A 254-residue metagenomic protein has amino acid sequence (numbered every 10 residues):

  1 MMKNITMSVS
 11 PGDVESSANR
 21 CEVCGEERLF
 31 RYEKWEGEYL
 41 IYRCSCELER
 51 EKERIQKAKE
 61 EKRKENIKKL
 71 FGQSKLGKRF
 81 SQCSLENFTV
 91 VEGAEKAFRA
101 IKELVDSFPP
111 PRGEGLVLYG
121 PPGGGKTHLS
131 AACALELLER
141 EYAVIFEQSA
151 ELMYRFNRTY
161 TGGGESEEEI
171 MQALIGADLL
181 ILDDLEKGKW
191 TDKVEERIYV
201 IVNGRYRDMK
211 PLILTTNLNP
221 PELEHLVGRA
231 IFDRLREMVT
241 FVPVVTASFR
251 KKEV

Functional and structural regions predicted by a protein language model:
I5-A18, K34-E38: Short, flexible, mixed-charge glycine/proline-rich loop motifs that serve as phosphate/nucleic-acid-contacting
A18-C21, I41-R43: Residues immediately within or flanking Cys/His clusters that coordinate Zn2+ in small zinc-binding modules
E26-L76: Interdomain "pre-motor" coupling segment immediately N-terminal to P-loop NTPase/helicase cores
F71-A97: Dynamic helix-loop-helix/coil hinge segments at AAA+ ATPase domain boundaries and subdomain interfaces
E95-I101, G113, L135-G176: Short glycine-rich substrate-engagement loop in P-loop NTPases that contacts/grips substrate
P111-S130: Walker A/P-loop nucleotide-binding motif
Y154-T159, K187-V254: Replace "adjacent to P-loop NTPase cores in ATP/GTP-dependent enzymes" with "adjacent to NTP-binding cores
A177, D184-E186: Conserved Walker B
